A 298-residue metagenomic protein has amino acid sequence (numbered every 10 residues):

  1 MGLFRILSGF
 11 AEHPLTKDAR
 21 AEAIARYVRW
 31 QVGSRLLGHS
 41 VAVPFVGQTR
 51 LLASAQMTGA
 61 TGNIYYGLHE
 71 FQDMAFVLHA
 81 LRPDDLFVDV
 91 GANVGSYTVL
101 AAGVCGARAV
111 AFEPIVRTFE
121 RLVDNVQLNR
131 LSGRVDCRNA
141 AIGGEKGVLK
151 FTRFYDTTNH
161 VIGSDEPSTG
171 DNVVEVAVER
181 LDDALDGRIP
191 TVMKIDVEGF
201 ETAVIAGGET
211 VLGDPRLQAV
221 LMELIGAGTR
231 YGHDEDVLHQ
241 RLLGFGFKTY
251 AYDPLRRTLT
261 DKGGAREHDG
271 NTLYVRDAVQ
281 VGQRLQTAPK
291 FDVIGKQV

Functional and structural regions predicted by a protein language model:
M1-V298: Phosphate/nucleotide-binding beta-alpha loop and adjacent structural elements of enzyme active sites
